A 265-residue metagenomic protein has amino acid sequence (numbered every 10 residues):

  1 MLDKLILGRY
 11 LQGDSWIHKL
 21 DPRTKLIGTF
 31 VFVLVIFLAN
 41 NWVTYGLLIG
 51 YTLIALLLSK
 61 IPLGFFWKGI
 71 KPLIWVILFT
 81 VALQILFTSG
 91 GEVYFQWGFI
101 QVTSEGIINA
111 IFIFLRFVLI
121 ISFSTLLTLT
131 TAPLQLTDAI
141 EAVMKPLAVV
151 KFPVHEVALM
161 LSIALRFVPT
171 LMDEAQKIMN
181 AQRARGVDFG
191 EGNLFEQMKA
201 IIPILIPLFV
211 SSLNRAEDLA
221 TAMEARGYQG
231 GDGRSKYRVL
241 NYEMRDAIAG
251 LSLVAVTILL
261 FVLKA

Functional and structural regions predicted by a protein language model:
M1-W42, L48-S59, A142-K145, V149-F152 (+3 more regions): Transmembrane alpha-helix interface motif
K25, G64-I74, D246-A249: Alpha-helical transmembrane segments and their helix-start/interface "positive-inside/aromatic belt" motifs in integral
I36-N40, F65-G69, S104-A110, N241-Y242: Interfacial loop-to-helix junctions that mark the boundaries of transmembrane helices in multi-pass membrane
N41, Y45, K60-G64, T88-Q96 (+3 more regions): Transmembrane helix-loop junctions in multipass membrane proteins, especially transporters and channels
G50-L57, I70-L78: Small-residue-enriched core segments of transmembrane alpha-helices in multipass membrane transport and channel
G69-L73, I77, F114, V118 (+4 more regions): Loop-to-transmembrane-helix entry motif
L73-V187: Juxtamembrane/interface alpha-helical elements of multi-pass membrane proteins
